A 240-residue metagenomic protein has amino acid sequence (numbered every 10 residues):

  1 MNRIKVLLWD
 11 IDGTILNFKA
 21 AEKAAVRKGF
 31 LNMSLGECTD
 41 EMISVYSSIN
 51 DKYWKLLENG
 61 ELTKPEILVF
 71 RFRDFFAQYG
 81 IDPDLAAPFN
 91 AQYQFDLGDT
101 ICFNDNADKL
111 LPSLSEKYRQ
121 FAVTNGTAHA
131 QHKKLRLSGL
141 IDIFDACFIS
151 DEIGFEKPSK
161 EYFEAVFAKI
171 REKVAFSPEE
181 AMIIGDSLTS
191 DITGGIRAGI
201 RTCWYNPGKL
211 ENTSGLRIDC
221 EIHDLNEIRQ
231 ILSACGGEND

Functional and structural regions predicted by a protein language model:
M1-L7, A20, P112, F121 (+1 more regions): Asp-based, Mg2+/Mn2+-dependent phosphohydrolase catalytic module
N2-D105: N-terminal helical cap/lid subdomain that shapes the substrate entry/recognition surface in HAD-like hydrolases
N32-M33, Q78, K117, K169 (+1 more regions): Alpha-helical structural context
S34, G80, K117-Y118, G139 (+1 more regions): Glycine-centered loop/turn motif at secondary-structure junctions
D96-T100, N125, E156: Transmembrane alpha-helical core positions of polytopic small-molecule transporters
N106-K117: Catalytic-core regions built around general acid/base machinery
